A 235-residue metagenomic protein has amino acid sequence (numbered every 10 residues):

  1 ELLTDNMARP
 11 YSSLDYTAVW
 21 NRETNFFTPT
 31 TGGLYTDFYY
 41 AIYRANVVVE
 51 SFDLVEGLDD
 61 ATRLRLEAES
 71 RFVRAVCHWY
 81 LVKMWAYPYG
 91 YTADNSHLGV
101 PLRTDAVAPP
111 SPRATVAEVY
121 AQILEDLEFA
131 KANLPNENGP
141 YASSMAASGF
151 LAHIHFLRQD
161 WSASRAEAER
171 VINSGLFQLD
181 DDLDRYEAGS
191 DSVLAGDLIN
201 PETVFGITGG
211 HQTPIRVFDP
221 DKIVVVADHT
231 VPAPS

Functional and structural regions predicted by a protein language model:
Y11-M84, A114, A132-P135: Conserved, well-structured interaction surfaces
V82-Y89, N138, L157-D160: Short coil/turn linking the two alpha-helices of tandem helical-hairpin repeats
R165-S235: Hydrophobic-face positions in mid-chain alpha helices that act as interaction patches
